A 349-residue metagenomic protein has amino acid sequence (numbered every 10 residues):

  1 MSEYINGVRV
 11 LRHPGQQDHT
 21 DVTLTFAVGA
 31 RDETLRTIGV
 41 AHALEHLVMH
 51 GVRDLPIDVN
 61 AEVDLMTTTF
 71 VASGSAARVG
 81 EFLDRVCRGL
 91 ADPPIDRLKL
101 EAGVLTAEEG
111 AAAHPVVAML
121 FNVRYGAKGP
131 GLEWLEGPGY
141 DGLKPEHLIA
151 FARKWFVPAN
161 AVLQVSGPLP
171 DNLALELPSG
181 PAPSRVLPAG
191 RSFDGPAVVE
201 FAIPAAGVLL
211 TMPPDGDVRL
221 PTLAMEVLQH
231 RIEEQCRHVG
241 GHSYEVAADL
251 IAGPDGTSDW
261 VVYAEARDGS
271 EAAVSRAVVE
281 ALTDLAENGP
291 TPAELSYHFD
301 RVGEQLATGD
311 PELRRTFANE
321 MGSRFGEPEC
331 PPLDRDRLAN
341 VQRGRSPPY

Functional and structural regions predicted by a protein language model:
M1-P56, I149-V239: His/Glu-rich zincin catalytic helix
H50-A189, E245-Y349: Charge-rich, well-structured scaffold segments of protease-associated domains
